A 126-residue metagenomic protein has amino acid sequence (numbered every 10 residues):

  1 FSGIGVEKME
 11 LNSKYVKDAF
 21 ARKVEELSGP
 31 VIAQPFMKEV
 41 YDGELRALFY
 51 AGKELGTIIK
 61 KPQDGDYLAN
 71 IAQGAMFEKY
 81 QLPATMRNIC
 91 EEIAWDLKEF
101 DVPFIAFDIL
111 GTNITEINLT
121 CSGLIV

Functional and structural regions predicted by a protein language model:
S2-I89, I93, L97: Phosphate-binding site of ATP-dependent enzymes
Q81-V126: ATP-dependent carboxylate activation and anion-phosphoryl transfer catalytic cores that bind Mg-ATP to form
